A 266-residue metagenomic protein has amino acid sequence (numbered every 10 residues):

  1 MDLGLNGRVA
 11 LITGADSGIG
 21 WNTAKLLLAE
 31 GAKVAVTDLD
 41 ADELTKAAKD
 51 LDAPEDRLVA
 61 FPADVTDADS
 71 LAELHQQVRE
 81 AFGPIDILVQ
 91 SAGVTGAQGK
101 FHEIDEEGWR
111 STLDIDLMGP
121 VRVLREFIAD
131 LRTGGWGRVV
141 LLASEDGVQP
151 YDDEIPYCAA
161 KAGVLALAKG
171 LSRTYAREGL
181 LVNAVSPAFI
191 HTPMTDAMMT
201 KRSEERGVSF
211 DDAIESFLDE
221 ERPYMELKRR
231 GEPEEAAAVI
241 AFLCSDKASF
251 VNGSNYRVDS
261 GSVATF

Functional and structural regions predicted by a protein language model:
M1, T95-Q98, Q149, I240-A241 (+1 more regions): Short C-terminal tail/terminal secondary-structure segment of NAD(P)H-dependent dehydrogenase/reductase domains
V9, D16-G18: Conserved glycine-rich cofactor-binding loop
G99-F101, D105-L113, E221: Substrate-binding pocket helix/loop in short-chain dehydrogenase/reductase
L124, A160, A168: Active-site helix of classical SDR
A129, R173-T174, S249: Alpha-helical segment proximal to the catalytic Tyr-Lys
S144: Residue(s) in the substrate-gating loop at a strand-loop-helix junction that position the organic substrate next
A176, L181, V251-G253: Short, small/polar-rich loop/turn modules that mediate ligand/substrate recognition or access, typified
